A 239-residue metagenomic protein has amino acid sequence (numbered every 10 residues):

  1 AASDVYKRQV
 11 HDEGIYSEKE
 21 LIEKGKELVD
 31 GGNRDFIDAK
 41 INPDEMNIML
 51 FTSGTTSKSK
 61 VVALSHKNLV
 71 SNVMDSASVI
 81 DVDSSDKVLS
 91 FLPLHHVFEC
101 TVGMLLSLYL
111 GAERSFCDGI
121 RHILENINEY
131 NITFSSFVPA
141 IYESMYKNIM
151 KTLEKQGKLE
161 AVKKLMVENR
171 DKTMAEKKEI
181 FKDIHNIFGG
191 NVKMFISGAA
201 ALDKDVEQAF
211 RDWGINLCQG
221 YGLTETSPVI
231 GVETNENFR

Functional and structural regions predicted by a protein language model:
A1-Y6: Short, small-residue-biased leader/transition segments that mark boundaries at the very start of proteins
K26-F51, D81-K87: Conserved pre-ATP/AMP-binding loop-to-beta segment of ANL
M46, T52-T55, V88, P93 (+4 more regions): Conserved S/T- and glycine-rich ATP-binding loop of Class I adenylate-forming
N47-V73: Conserved AMP-binding A3 loop
V70-K87, L94-K182, N191, N216: Conserved AMP-binding/adenylation subdomain of ANL enzymes
N72-S76, S144-I149, F195-I196, K204-Q208 (+1 more regions): Adenylate-forming
S115-F116, L202-R239: Conserved ATP-binding loop and adjacent catalytic segment of the adenylate-forming AMP-binding
